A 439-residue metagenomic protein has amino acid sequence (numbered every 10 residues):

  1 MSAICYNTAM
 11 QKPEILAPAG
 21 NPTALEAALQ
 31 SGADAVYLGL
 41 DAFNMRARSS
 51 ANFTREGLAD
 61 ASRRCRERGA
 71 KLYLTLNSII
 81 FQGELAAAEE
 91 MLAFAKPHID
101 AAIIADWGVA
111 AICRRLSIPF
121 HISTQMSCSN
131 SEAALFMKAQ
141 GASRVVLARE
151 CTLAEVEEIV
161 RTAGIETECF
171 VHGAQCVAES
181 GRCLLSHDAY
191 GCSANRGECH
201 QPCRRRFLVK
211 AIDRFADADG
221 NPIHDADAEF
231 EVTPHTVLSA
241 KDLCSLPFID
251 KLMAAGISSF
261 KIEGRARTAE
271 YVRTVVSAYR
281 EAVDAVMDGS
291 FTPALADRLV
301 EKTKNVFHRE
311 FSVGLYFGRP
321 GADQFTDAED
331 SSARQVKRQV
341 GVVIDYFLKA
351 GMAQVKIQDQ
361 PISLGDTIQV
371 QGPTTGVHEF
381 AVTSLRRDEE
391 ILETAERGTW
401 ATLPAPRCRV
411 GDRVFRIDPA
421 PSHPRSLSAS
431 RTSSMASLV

Functional and structural regions predicted by a protein language model:
Y6-S31, A35-A47, A59-S62, R68-G83 (+5 more regions): Surface-exposed amphipathic alpha-helical tracts and adjacent flexible/coil segments at the periphery of soluble enzymes
N21, S78, A105-V109, M126-C128: Short glycine-enriched loops at secondary-structure junctions
S49-N52, I79-A86, A101: Short coil/turn segments at secondary-structure boundaries
N52-E56, C65: Aromatic-lined substrate-binding rim segments of carbohydrate-active enzymes
A86-S123: Well-ordered mid-protein domain cores that form the structural environment of catalytic cofactors
N130-E132: Conserved nucleotide-cofactor-binding alpha/beta core module
